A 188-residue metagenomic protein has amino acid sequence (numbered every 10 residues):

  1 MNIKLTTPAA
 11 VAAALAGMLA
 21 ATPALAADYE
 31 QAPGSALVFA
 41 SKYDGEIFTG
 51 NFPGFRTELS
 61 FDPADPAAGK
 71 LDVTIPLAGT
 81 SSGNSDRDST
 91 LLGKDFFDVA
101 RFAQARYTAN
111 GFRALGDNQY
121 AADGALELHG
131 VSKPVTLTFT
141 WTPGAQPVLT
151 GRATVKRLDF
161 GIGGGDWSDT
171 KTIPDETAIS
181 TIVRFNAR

Functional and structural regions predicted by a protein language model:
N2-A12: Bacterial N-terminal signal peptides that target proteins for export
A10-A20: Bacterial N-terminal signal peptides
A24-R188: Low-complexity, acidic/polar, glycine-enriched regions of mature
